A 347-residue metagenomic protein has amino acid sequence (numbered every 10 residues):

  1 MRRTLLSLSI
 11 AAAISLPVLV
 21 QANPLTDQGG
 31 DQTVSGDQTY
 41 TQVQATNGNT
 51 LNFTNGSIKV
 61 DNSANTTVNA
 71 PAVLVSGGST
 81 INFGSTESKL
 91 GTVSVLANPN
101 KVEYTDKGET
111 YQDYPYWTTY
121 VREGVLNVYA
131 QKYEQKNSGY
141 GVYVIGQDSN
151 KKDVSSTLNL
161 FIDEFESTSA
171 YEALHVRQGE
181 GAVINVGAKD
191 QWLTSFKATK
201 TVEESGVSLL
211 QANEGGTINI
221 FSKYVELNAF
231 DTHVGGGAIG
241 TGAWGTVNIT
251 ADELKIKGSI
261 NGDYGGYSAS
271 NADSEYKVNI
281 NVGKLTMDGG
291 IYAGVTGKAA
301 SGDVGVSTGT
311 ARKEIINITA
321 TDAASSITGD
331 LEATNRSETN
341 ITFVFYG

Functional and structural regions predicted by a protein language model:
M1-A22: Gram-negative bacterial Sec-dependent N-terminal signal peptides
N23-D231, G237-S259, Y264-G289, T296-G347: Surface-exposed loop/turn motifs in large extracellular/passenger domains
